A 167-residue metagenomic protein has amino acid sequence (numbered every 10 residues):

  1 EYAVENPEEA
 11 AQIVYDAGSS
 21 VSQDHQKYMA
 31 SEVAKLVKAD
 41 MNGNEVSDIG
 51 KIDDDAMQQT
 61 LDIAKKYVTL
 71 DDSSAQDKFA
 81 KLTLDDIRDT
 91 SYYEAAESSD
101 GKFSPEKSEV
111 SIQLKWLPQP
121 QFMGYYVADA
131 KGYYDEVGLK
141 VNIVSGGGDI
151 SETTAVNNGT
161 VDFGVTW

Functional and structural regions predicted by a protein language model:
E1, S108-W116: Short loop->beta-strand "edge-of-pocket" segments that line small-molecule binding or catalytic clefts across diverse
E1-Y67: Secondary-structure end/capping motifs
D55-K107: Conserved C-terminal helix/tail region of periplasmic/extracytoplasmic solute-binding proteins
P118-S145: Short, polar/charged alpha-helical segment
I143-T154, N158, W167: Short helix-initiation/N-cap motifs at beta->coil->alpha
D162-F163: Short, Asp-centered acidic motifs that coordinate Mg2+ and/or phosphate in catalytic or ligand-binding sites
